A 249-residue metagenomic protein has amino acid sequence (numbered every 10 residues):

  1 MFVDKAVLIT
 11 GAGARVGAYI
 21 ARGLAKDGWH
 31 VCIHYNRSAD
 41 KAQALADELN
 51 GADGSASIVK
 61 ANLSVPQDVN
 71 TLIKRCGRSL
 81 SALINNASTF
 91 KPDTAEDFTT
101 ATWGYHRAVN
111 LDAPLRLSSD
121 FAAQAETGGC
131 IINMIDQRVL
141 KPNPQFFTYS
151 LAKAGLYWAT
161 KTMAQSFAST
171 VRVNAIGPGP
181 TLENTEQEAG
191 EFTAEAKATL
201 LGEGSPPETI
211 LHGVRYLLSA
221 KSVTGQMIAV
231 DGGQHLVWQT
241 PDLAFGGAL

Functional and structural regions predicted by a protein language model:
A6, G13-R15: Conserved glycine-rich cofactor-binding loop
W29-A44: Conserved glycine-rich Rossmann-like NAD(P)H-binding loop of the short-chain dehydrogenase/reductase
T89, C130-A168, P180-T181, Q234-L236: Catalytic loop of short-chain dehydrogenase/reductase
T94-R107, E195: Substrate-binding pocket helix/loop in short-chain dehydrogenase/reductase
Q124, P207-V230, H235-L236: C-terminal substrate-recognition "lid" of short-chain dehydrogenase/reductases
A168-R172, T224-G225: Short, small/polar-rich loop/turn modules that mediate ligand/substrate recognition or access, typified
E191-T209: Catalytic Tyr-x(3-8)-Lys segment
